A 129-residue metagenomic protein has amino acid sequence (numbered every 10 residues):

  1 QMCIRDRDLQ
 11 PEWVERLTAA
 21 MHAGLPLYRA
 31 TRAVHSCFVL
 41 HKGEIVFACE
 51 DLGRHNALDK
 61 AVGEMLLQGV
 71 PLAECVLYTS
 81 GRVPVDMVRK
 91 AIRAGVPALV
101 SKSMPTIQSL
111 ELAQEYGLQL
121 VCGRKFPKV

Functional and structural regions predicted by a protein language model:
M2-I4: Short, small-residue-biased leader/transition segments that mark boundaries at the very start of proteins
L9-S36: Active-site-proximal, Lys/Arg-enriched surface segment that forms a nucleic-acid-binding/basic interface patch
P11, T31, L52-H55, D59: Alpha-helix initiation and capping sites
A19, A23-P26, K42, L66-V70: Generic secondary-structure signature for well-ordered alpha-helical cores
A30-V34, H41-K42, L72: Short gly/pro-enriched beta-turn/loop segments at secondary-structure junctions
H35-H41, C122, V129: Short beta-strand scaffold segments in enzyme catalytic cores
V46-D51: A short, conserved beta-strand element enriched in hydrophobic/aromatic residues
R54-V129: Feature captures the catalytic cores and cofactor-binding loops of soluble hydro-lyases/lyases that act on carboxylate
